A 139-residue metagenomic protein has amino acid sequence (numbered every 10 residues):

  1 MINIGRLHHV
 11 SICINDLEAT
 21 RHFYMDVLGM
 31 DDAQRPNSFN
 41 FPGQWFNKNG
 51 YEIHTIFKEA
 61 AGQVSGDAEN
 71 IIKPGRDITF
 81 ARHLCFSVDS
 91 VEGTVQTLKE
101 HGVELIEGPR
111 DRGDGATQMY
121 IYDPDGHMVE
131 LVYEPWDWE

Functional and structural regions predicted by a protein language model:
M1-A19, F39, R82-L84, P135-E139: N-terminal beta-strand motif that seeds the catalytic metal site of vicinal oxygen chelate
R6, P42, N49-Y51, F80-R82 (+1 more regions): Residues that flank catalytic or metal-binding motifs in active/ligand-binding sites
C13-K58: Core segments of cupin and vicinal oxygen chelate
I14-E18, I78-P124, M128: Vicinal oxygen chelate
A61, G113, P135-W138: A short acidic/small-residue loop/turn micro-motif
Q63-G66: Short acidic/His/Gly/Ser-rich catalytic and metal-binding motifs that mark active-site loops of diverse hydrolases
E69-P74: Short, P/G- and charge-enriched loop/turn segments at secondary-structure junctions
L131: Short glycine-/small-residue motifs
